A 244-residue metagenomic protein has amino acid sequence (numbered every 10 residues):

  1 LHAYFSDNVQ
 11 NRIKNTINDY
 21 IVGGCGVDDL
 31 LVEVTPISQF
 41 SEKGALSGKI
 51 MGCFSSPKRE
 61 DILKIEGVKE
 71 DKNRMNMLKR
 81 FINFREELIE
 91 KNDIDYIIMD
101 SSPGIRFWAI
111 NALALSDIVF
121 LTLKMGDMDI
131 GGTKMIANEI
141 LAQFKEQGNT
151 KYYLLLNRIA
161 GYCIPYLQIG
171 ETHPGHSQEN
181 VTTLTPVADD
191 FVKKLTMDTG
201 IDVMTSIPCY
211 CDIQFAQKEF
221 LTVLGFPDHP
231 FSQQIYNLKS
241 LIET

Functional and structural regions predicted by a protein language model:
L1-G52: Phosphate-binding loop that captures ATP/GTP phosphates
Y4, L63-K69, Q217-L221: Short acidic, glycine/proline-rich loop/turn micro-motifs
S38-W108: Phosphate-binding/switch loop-helix module in NTP-utilizing enzymes
K58-E60, A160, D212-I213: Active-site/binding-pocket entry motifs
L78-M204: Conserved catalytic-core segment of NTP-binding enzymes
S206-A216: Short, glycine-rich, amphipathic interfacial segments at transmembrane boundaries or analogous
F215-I235: C-terminal boundary of histidine-terminating zinc-finger modules
Q234-T244: C-terminal alpha-helix
